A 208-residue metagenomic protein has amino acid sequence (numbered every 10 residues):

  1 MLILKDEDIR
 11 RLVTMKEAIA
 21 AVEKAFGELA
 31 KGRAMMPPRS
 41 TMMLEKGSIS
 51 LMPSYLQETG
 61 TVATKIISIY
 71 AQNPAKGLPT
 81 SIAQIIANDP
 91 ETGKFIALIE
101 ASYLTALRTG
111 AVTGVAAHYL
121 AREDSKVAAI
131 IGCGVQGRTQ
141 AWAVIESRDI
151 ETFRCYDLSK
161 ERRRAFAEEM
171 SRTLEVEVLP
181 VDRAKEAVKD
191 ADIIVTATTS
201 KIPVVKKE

Functional and structural regions predicted by a protein language model:
M1-A106, G114, D124: N-terminal ligand-binding/catalytic initiation module
L120-V127, D149: Short helix-loop-beta connector
A129, T152-R154, L179: A structural signal for isolated positions on well-ordered beta-strands in alpha/beta enzyme cores
C133-G134: Glycine-rich Rossmann-fold phosphate-binding loop(s) that bind the pyrophosphate of adenine dinucleotide cofactors
G137-R138: N-terminal Rossmann-fold NAD(P) dinucleotide-binding loop
E146-L174: NAD(P)-binding Rossmann-fold cofactor-contacting core
E175-E208: Rossmann-like adenosine-cofactor binding region
